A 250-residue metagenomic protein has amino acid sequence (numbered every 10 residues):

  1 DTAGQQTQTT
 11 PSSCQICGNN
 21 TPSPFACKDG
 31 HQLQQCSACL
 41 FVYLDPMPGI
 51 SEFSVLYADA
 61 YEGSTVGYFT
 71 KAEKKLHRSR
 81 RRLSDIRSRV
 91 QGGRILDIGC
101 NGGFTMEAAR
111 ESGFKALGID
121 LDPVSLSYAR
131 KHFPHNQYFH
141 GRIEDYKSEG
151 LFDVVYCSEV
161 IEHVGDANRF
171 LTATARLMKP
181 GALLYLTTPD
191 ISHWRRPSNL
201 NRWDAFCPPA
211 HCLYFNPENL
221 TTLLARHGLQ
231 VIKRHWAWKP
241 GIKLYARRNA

Functional and structural regions predicted by a protein language model:
D1-S158, A167-T172, L186, E218 (+2 more regions): Conserved N-terminal segment of class I S-adenosyl-L-methionine
H163: Phosphate-binding active sites in nucleotide-utilizing proteins
M178-L184: Short glycine-dipeptide loop
L186-L213, E218-L223: Short, glycine-/aromatic-enriched active-site segment of Class I SAM-dependent methyltransferases
T221, A225-L229, W238: Substrate-binding/catalytic lobe of Class I Rossmann-like enzymes that use SAM or dcSAM, i.e., the mid-to-C-terminal
